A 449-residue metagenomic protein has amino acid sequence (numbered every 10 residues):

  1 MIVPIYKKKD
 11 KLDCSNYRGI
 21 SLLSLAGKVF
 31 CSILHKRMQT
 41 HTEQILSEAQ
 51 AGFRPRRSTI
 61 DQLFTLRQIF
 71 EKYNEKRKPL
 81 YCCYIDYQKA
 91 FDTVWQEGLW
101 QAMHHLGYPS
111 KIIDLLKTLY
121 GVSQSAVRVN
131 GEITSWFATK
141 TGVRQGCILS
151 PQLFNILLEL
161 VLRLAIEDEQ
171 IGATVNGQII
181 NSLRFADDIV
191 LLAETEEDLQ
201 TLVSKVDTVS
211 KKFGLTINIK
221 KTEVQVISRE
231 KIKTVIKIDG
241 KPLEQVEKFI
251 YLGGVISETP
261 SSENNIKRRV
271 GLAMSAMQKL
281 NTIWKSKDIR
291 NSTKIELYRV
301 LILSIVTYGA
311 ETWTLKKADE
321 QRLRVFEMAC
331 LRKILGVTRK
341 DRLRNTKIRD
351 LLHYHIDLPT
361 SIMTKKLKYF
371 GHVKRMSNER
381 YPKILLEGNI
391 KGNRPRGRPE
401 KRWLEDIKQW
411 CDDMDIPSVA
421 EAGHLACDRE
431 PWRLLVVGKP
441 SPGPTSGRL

Functional and structural regions predicted by a protein language model:
M1-L160: Conserved pre-catalytic core of RNA-dependent polymerases
V127-C147, P151-L449: Short linear motifs embedded in intrinsically disordered, charge-biased segments
